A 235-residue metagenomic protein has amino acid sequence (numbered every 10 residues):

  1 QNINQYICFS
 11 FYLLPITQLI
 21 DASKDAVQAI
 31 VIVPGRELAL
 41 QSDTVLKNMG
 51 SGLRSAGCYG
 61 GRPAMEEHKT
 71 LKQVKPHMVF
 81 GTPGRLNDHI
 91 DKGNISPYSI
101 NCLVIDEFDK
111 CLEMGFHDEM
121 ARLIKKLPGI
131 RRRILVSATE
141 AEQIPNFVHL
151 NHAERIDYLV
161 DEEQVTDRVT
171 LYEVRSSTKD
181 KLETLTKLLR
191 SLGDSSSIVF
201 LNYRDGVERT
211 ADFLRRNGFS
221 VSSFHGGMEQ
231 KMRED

Functional and structural regions predicted by a protein language model:
Q1-D235: Conserved helicase RecA-like core
